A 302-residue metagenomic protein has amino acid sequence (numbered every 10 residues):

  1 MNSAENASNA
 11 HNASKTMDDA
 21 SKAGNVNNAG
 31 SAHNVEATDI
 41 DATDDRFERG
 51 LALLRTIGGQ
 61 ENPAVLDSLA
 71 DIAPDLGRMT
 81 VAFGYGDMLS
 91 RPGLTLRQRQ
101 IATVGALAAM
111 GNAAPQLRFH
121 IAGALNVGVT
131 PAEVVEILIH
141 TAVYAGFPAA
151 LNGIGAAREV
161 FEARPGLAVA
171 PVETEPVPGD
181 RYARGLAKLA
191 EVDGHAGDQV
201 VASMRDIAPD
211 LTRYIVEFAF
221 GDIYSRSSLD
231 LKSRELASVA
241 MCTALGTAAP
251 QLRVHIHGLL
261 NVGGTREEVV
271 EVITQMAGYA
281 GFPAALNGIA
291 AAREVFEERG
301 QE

Functional and structural regions predicted by a protein language model:
M1-T43: Intrinsically disordered, low-complexity terminal tails and inter-domain linkers enriched for S/T/G/P/D/E
N2-A4, H33-R97, A150-L231, N261 (+1 more regions): Acidic, glycine/proline-rich low-complexity segments that act as flexible tails and inter-domain linkers
R91, A102-T103, P115-R118, A122 (+2 more regions): Long alpha-helical repeat solenoid scaffolds
T95, N112-V135, P148-E162, D230 (+2 more regions): Extended intrinsically disordered, low-complexity coil regions enriched in Ser, Thr, Gly, Ala and often Pro
Q98-A108, I137-L138, R234-T243, V272-M276: Short, structured motif recognition centered on aromatic/hydrophobic residues
Q100, A145-P148: Substrate/cofactor-recognition hotspot
H140-Y144: Internal helix-loop-helix
